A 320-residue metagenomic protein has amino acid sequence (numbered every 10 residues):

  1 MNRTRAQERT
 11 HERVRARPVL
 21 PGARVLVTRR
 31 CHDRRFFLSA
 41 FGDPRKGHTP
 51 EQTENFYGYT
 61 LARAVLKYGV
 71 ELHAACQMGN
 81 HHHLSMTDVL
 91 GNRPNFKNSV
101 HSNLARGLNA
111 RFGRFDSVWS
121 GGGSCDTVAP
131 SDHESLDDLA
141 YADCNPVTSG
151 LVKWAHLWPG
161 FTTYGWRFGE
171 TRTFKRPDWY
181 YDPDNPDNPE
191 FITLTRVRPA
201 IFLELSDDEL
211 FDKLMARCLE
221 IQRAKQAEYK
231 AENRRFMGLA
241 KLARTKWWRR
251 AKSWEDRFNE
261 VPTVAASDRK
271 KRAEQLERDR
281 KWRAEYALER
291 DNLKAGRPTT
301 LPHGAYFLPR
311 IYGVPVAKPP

Functional and structural regions predicted by a protein language model:
M1-P320: Short catalytic/metal-binding and nucleic-acid-binding patches
